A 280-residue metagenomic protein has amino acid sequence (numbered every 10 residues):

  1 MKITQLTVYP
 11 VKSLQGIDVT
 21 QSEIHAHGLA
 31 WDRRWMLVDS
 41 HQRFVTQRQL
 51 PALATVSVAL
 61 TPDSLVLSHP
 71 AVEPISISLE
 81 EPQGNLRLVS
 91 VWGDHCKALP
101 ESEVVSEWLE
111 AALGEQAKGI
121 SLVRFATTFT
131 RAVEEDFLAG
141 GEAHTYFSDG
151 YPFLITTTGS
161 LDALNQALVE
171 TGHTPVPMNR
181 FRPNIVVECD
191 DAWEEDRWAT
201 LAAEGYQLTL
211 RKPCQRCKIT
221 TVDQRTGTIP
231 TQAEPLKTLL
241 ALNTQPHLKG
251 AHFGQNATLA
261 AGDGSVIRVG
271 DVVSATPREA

Functional and structural regions predicted by a protein language model:
M1-A280: Metal-cofactor-dependent catalytic cores
